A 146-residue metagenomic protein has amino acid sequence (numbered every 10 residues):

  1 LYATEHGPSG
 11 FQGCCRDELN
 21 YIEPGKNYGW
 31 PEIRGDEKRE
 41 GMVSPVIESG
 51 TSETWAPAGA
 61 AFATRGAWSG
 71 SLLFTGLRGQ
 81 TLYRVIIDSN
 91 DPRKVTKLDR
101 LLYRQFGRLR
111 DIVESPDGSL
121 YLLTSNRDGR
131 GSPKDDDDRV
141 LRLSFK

Functional and structural regions predicted by a protein language model:
L1-D99, R104-G107, D117, Y121 (+2 more regions): Beta-propeller domain segments
